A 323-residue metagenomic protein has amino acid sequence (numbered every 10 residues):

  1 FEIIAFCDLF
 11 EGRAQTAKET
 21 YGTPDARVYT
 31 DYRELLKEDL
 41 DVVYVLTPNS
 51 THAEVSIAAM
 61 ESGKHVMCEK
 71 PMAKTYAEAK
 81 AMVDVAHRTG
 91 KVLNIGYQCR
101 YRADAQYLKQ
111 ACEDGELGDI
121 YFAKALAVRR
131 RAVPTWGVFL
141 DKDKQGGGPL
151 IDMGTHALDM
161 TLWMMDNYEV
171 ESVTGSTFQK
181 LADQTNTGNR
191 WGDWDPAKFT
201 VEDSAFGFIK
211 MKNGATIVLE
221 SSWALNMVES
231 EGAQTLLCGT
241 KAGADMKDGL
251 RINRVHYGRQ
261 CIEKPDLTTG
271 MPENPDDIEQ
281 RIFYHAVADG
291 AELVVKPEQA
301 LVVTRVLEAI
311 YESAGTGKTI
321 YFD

Functional and structural regions predicted by a protein language model:
F1-G22: N-terminal Rossmann-like dinucleotide-binding module
G12, M246, G270-R281: Active-site loop of classical SDR/Rossmann-like NAD(P)-dependent oxidoreductases, centered on the catalytic Tyr-X3-Lys
T20, V42-Y44, K80, R88 (+2 more regions): C-terminal helix-rich "cap/oligomerization" subdomain common to oxidoreductases
D25-Y32: Conserved SAM-binding strand-loop segment of SAM-dependent methyltransferases
T30, C68, L93-I95, L219 (+1 more regions): Hydrophobic residues in well-ordered beta-strands that form the structural core
L40-V42, P48-N49, A53-R100, G115: Beta-strand-loop-alpha-helix segment that lines the small-molecule cofactor/substrate pocket of alpha/beta enzymes
C99-F199, G317: Predominantly a Rossmann-like dinucleotide-binding segment in NAD(P)-dependent oxidoreductases
D159-R251, Q280-E292: Contiguous beta-strand/loop segments that form the cofactor/metal-binding neighborhood of enzyme cores
